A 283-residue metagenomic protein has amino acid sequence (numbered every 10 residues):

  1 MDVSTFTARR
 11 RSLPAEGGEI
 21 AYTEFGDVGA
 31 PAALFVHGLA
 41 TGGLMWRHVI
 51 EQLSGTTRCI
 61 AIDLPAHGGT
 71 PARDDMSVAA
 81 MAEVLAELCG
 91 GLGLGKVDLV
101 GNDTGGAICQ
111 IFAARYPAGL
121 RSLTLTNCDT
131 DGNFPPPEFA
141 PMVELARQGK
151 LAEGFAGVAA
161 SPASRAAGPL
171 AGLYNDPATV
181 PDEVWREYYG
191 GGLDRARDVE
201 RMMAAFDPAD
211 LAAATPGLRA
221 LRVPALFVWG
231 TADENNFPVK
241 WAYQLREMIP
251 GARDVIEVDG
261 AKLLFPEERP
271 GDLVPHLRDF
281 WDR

Functional and structural regions predicted by a protein language model:
M1-A33, G55-T57, L94-G95, P250 (+2 more regions): Alpha/beta-hydrolase fold catalytic core
F6-A8, I20, I60, H67-L92 (+4 more regions): Flexible "cap/lid" subdomain of the alpha/beta-hydrolase fold that forms the substrate-access gate
G18, T23-G69: Conserved HGGG/HGGXW glycine-rich cap/lid loop of the alpha/beta-hydrolase fold
G38, D103, E267-E268: Conserved acidic functional residues
T41, D131, E234-N235, L263-P266: Nucleotide-sugar-dependent glycosyltransferase donor-binding/catalytic pocket residues
L44-R47, Y243, P275: Alpha-helical elements of the RecA-like P-loop NTPase motor core of helicases
A261-P270, V274: Catalytic histidine-centered segment of alpha/beta-hydrolase-like enzymes
